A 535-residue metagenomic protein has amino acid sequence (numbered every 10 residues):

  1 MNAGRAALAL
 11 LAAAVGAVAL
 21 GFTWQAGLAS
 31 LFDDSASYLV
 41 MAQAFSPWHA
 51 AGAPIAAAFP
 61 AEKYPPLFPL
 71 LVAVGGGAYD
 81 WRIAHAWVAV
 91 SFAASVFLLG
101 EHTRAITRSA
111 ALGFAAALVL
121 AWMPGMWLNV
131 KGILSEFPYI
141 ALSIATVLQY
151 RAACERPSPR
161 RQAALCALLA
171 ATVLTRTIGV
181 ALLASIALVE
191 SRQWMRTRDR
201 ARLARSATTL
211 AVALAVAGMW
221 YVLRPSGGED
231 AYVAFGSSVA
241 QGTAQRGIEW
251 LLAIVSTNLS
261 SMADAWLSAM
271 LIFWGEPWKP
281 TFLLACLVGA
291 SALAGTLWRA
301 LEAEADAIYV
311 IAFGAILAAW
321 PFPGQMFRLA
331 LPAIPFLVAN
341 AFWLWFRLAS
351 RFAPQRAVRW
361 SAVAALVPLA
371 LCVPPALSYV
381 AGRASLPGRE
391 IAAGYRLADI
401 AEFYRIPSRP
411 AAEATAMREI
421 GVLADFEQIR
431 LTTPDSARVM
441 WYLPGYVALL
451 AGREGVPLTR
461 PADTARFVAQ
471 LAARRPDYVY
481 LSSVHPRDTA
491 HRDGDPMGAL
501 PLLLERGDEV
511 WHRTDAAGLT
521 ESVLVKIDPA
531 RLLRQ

Functional and structural regions predicted by a protein language model:
A12, A111, A163, A167 (+4 more regions): Signature aromatic-anchored transmembrane alpha helix within multi-pass, membrane-resident enzymes that catalyze glycan
G21, S37, G179, R192 (+4 more regions): Membrane-lumen/periplasm interface segments of specific transmembrane helices in polyprenyl phosphate-linked
D33, A84-S91, A115-A145, Y150 (+4 more regions): Multi-pass, polyprenyl lipid-linked donor-dependent membrane glycosyltransferases
L39, N129, E136-P138, L142 (+5 more regions): Hydrophobic/aromatic-rich transmembrane helices and adjacent perimembrane loops
E62, P66-L70, G77-A94, N129 (+1 more regions): Loop-to-helix entry region of an early transmembrane alpha helix in multi-pass inner-membrane enzymes
I83-T107, A145-Q149, A290-G295: Transmembrane-helix motifs of polytopic, lipid-linked glycan transferases
A152, R156, L182-L214, A339 (+2 more regions): Perimembrane helix-loop-helix junctions
V358-Y442: Membrane-embedded, lumen/periplasm-facing catalytic core of multi-pass transferases that use lipid-linked donors
